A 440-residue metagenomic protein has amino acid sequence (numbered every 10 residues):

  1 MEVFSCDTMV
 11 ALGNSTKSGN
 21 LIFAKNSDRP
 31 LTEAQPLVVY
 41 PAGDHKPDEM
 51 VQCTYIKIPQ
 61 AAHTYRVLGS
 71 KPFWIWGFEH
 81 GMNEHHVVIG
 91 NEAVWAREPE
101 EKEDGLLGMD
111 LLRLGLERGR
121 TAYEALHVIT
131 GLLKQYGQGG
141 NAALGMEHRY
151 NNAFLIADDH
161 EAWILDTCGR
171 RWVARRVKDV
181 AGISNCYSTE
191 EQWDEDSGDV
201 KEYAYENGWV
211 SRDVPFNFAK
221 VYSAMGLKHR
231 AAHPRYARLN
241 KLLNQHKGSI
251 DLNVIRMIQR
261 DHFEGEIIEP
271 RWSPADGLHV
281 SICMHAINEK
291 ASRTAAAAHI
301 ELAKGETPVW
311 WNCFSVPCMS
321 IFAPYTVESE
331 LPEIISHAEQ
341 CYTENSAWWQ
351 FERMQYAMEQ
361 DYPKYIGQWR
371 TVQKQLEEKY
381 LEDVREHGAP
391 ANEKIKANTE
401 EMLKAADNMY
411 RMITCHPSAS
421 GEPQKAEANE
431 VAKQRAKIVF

Functional and structural regions predicted by a protein language model:
E2-G108, V128-L252: A contiguous strand-loop segment
S18, G43-H45, E328-I335, E339-C341 (+2 more regions): C-terminal/peripheral segments of proteins
E101, L111-R118: Second-shell loop/turn segments in exported
R118-L126: Short, charged, surface-exposed loops that flank catalytic or proteolytic processing sites
A125-K134, L252-F263, T399: Short, well-structured alpha-helical segments that form the helix of a local strand-helix-strand
H246-S292, L376-E377: Accessory, solvent-exposed terminal regions and/or long lumenal/extracellular loops of proteins
H279-N398: Substrate-recognition/cap regions that form aromatic- and gly/pro-loop-enriched pockets for small-molecule ligands
Q373-F440: Histidine-centered catalytic/metal-binding microenvironments
